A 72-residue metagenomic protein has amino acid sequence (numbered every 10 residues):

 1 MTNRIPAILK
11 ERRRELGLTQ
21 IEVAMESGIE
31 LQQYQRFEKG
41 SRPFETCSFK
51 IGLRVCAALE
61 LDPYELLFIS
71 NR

Functional and structural regions predicted by a protein language model:
M1-E15: A short, Lys/Arg-rich alpha-helix, primarily the initiator
A7, E11, M25, R36 (+1 more regions): DNA-binding alpha-helical recognition surfaces that contact promoter or target DNA
R14, M25, A57: Alpha-helical residues within the helix-turn-helix
L18-K39: Short alpha-helical DNA-recognition segment
S41-A57: Short, basic-rich loop-to-helix N-cap that marks the start of a DNA-contacting helix
T46, A57, Y64-R72: Short, charged recognition helix plus adjacent turn of helix-turn-helix-like nucleic-acid-binding domains
